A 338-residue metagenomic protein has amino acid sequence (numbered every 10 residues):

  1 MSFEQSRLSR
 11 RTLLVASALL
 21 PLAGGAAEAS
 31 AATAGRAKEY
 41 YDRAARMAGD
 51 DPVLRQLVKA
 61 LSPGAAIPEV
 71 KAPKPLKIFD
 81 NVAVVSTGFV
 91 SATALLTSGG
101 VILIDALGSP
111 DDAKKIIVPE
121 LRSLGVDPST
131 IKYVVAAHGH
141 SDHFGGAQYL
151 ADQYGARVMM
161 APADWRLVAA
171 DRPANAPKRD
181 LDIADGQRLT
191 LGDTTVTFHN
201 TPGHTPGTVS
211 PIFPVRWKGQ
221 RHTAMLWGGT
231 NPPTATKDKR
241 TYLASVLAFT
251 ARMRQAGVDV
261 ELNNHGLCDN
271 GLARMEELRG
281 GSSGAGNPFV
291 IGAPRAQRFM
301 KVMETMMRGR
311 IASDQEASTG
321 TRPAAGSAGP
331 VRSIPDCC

Functional and structural regions predicted by a protein language model:
M1-L8, T12-A23: N-terminal secretory signal peptides
G25-S30: Sec/Tat signal peptide C-region and signal peptidase I cleavage site
A31-G100, P110, C338: Zn-dependent metallo-beta-lactamase
A32-R36, A44, A296-C338: C-terminal regulatory/interaction regions
A34-R46, D111-K115, L121-R188, I291 (+1 more regions): Active-site HxH/HxHxD metal-binding segment of metal-dependent hydrolases
E69-L124, S210-N231: Conserved beta-strand hairpin/beta-sheet module of binuclear metal-dependent hydrolase folds, prominently
V84, L96, I102-I104, K132-A136 (+5 more regions): Structural recognition of the beta-strand scaffold that forms the well-ordered cores of secreted hydrolase catalytic
V101, G108-P110, K178, R188-T190 (+1 more regions): Metallo-beta-lactamase
